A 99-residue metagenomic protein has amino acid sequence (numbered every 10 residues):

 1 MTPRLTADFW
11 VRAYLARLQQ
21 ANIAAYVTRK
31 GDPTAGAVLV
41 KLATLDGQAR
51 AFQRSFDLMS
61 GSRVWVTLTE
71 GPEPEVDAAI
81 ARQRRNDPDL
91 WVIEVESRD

Functional and structural regions predicted by a protein language model:
M1-D99: Polybasic/polar functional segments that serve as interface/processing modules
